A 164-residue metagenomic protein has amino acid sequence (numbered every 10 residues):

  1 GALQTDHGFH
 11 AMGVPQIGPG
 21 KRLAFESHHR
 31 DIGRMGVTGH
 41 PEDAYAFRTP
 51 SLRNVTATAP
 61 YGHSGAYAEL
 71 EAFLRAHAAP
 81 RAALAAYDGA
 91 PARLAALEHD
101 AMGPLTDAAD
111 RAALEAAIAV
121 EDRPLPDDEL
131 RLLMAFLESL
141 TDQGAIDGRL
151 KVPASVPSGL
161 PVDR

Functional and structural regions predicted by a protein language model:
G1-R164: Periplasmic c-type cytochrome electron-transfer domains
